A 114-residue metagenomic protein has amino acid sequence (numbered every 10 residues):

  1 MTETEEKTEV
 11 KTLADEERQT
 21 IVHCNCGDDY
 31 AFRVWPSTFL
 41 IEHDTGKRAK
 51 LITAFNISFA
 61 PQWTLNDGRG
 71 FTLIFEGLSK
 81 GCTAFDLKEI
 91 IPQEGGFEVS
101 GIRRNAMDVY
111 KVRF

Functional and structural regions predicted by a protein language model:
M1-E16, T45-N56: Low-complexity, acidic Ser/Thr/Pro/Gly-rich terminal tails and inter-domain linkers that flank the onset of structured
E17, L65-G68, M107: Solvent-exposed, conformationally flexible loop/turn segments
R18-D28: Short, well-ordered beta-strand segments enriched in hydrophobic/aromatic residues
N25, T72-I74, R103: Generic structural detector for well-ordered beta-strands
G27-T64: The feature marks short-to-medium sequence segments in extracytoplasmic or secretory-pathway proteins
E42-K47, E89-E98: A common structural junction motif
I52-P92: Short, solvent-exposed, Trp/other aromatic-anchored flexible loops in extracytoplasmic proteins
G96-F114: Acidic/polar low-complexity flexible segments
